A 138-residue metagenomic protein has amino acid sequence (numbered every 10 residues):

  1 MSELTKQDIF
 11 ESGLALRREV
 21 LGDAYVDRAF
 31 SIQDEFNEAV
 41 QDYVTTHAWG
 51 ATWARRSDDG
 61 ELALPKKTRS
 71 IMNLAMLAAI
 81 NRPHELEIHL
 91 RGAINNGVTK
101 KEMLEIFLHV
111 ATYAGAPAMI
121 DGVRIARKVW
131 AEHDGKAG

Functional and structural regions predicted by a protein language model:
M1-K67, N95, D121-G138: Acidic, glycine/proline-rich low-complexity segments that act as flexible tails and inter-domain linkers
V20-D23, P83, G97, Y113: Residues at alpha-helix boundaries and the short loops/turns that link adjacent helices
V44-A48, I71-A78, I106-A111: Short alpha-helical scaffolding segments that buttress acidic/His motifs in well-ordered protein cores
E61-K66, P83, E87, K100 (+1 more regions): Alpha-helix N-cap/helix-initiation sites
I71-L104: Mid-chain, well-packed structural core segment of small domains
K101-I106, D121-R124: A glycine-rich phosphate/pyrophosphate-binding beta-strand-loop-alpha-helix module
H109, A116-I120: Substrate/cofactor-recognition hotspot
T112-Y113, W130: Short Asp/Glu-rich motifs
